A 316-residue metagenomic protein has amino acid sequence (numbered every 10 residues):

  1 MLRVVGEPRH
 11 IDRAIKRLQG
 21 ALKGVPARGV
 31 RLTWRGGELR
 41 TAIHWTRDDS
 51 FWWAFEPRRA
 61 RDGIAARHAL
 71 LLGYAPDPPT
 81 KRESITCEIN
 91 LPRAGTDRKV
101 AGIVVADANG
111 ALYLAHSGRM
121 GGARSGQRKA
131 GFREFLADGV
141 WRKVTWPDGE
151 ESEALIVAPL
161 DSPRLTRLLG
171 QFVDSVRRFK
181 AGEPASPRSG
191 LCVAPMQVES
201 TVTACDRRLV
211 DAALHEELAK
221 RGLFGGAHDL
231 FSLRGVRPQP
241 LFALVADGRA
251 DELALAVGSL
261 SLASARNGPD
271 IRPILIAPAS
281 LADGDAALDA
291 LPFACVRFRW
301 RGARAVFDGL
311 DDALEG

Functional and structural regions predicted by a protein language model:
M1-R61, K180-G226: Acidic-basic catalytic patches of nuclease active cores, encompassing PD-(D/E)XK and other metal-cofactor nuclease
G36-A75, G126-P159: Generic detector of solvent-exposed, compositionally biased contiguous segments
D77-R82, S232-F242, N267: Active-site beta-strand-loop-beta-strand hairpin of nuclease catalytic cores that positions key catalytic residues
T80-A94: Short, hydrophobic/proline-enriched secondary-structure or compact coil segments at domain edges
A94-R98, V104-E150, A246, L253 (+1 more regions): Nucleic-acid nuclease catalytic cores
R133-R221: The feature marks a conserved, polyanion-engaging helical scaffold used by nucleic-acid processing enzymes and innate
P238-P240, G248-N267: Mg2+/Mn2+-dependent nuclease catalytic core
A294-A313: Charged, structured surface patches that assemble and position nucleic-acid processing machinery
